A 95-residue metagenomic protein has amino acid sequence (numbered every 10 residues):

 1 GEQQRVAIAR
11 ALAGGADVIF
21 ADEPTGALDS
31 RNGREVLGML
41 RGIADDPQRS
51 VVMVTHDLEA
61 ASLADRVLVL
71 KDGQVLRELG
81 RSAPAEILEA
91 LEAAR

Functional and structural regions predicted by a protein language model:
I8, V36: Hydrophobic anchor residue at the start of the ABC signature
G14: Conserved signature/switch motifs of ABC ATPase nucleotide-binding domains
I19-D22: Catalytic Walker B motif of ABC-type/P-loop ATPase nucleotide-binding domains
S30-N32: Helix N-cap at the start of a conserved alpha-helix in ABC-type nucleotide-binding domains
M39-M53: Conserved catalytic loops of ABC-family nucleotide-binding domains
D57-S62: Conserved H-loop
L63-V69: Conserved catalytic segment of ABC-fold P-loop ATPases
Q74-R95: Conserved beta-strand-loop-alpha-helix hinge in the C-terminal portion of ABC ATPase nucleotide-binding domains
